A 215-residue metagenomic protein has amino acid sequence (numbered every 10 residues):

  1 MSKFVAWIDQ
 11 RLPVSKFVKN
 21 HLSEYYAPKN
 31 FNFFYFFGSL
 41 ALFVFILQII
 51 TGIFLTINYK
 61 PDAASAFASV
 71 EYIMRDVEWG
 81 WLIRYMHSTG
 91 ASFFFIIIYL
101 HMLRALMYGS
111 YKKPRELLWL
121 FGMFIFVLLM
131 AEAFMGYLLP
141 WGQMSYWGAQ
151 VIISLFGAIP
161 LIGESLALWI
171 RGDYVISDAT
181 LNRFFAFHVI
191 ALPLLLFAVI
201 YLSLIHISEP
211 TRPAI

Functional and structural regions predicted by a protein language model:
M1-I57: Hydrophobic alpha-helical membrane-insertion signals
V14-S23, F93-M107: Central hydrophobic cores of alpha-helical transmembrane segments in multi-pass inner-membrane proteins across all
Y26-S39, L106-F126, Q143-V151, N182-F184: Membrane-interfacial loop-to-helix junctions in multi-pass inner-membrane proteins
K29-L47, M74-I96, P114-L117, S177-L194: Membrane-entry segments of alpha-helical transmembrane domains in multi-pass membrane proteins
N32, L55-M86, Y137-A186: Membrane-interface interhelical loops and short amphipathic "cap" helices that link adjacent transmembrane segments
A41-I53, M123-I153: Hydrophobic alpha-helical membrane-insertion segments
I96, H101-L103, K112-L138: Hydrophobic or amphipathic alpha-helical targeting/insertion segments
I205-I215: Single conserved hydrophobic/aromatic residue that forms the stacking wall/gate of nucleotide- or nucleobase-binding
